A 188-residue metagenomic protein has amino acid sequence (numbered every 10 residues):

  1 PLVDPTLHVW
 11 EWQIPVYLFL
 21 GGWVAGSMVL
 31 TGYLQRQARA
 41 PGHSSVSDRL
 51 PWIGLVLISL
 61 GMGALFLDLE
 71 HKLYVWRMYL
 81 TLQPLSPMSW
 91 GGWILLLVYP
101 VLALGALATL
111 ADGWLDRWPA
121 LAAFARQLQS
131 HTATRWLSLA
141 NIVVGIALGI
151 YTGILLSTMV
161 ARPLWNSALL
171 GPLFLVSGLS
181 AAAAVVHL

Functional and structural regions predicted by a protein language model:
P1-P5, S157-M159: Active-site-adjacent bridging/hinge elements
L2, H8-P51: N-terminal ordered "arm"
D4-W10, T81-S86, L128-T132: Membrane-interface segments at the starts/ends of alpha-helical transmembrane spans
E11, Y17-G22, R36-G42, V101-L188: Long, contiguous internal "core" modules enriched in hydrophobic/ aromatic residues
V24, G32, G54, G61 (+1 more regions): Small-residue hotspots
P41-L55, W90-W93, H131-L139: Alpha-helical transmembrane segments and their helix-start/interface "positive-inside/aromatic belt" motifs in integral
L55-S59, G145-I146: Selective recognition of specific alpha-helical transmembrane segments in multi-pass small-molecule
I58-A120, L156, P163: Membrane-interface helix-loop-helix modules in multi-pass inner-membrane proteins
